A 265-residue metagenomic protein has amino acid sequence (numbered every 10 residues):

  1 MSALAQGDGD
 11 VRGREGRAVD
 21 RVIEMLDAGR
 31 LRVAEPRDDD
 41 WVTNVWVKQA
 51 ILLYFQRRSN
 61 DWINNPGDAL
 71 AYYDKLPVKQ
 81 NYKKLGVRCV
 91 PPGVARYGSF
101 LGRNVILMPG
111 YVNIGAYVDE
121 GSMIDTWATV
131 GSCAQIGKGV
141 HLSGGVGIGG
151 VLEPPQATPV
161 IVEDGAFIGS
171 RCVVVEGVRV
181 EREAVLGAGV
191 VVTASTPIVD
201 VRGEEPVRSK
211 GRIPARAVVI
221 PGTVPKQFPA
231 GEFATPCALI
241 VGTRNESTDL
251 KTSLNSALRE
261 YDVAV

Functional and structural regions predicted by a protein language model:
M1-V87, R216, G222-V265: Terminal amphipathic alpha-helical/low-complexity segments used for targeting or macromolecular assembly
V87-Q227: Structural signal for interior beta-strand "rungs" in well-ordered beta-sheet cores of soluble enzyme domains
